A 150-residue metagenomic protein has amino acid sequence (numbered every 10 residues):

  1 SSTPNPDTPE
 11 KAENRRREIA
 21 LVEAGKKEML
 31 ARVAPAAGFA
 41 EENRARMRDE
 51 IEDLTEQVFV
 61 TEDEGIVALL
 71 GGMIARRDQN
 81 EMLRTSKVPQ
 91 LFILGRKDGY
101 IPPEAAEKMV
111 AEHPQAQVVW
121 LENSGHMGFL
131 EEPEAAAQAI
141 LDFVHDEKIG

Functional and structural regions predicted by a protein language model:
S1: Alpha/beta-hydrolase-fold catalytic nucleophile elbow
N5-P6, M127: Active-site loop signature of alpha/beta-hydrolase-fold enzymes
D7-E13, G25-T85: Conserved alpha/beta-hydrolase catalytic His-Asp/Glu region
V22, V58, D98-I101, G125-G128: Glycosyltransferase donor-binding loop in the core domain
A34, L70, M109, A136 (+2 more regions): Hydrophobic "lid"/C-terminal helical patch of Rossmann-like NAD(P)-dependent dehydrogenase/epimerase domains
S86, F92-L94, D98: Short beta-strand/loop motif that positions the catalytic acidic residue of the alpha/beta-hydrolase fold
V88, P102-A111: Short alpha-helix in the alpha/beta-hydrolase fold that links the catalytic acid
P114-G150: Catalytic active-site module of serine/aspartate enzymes centered on a nucleophile-bearing elbow/loop
